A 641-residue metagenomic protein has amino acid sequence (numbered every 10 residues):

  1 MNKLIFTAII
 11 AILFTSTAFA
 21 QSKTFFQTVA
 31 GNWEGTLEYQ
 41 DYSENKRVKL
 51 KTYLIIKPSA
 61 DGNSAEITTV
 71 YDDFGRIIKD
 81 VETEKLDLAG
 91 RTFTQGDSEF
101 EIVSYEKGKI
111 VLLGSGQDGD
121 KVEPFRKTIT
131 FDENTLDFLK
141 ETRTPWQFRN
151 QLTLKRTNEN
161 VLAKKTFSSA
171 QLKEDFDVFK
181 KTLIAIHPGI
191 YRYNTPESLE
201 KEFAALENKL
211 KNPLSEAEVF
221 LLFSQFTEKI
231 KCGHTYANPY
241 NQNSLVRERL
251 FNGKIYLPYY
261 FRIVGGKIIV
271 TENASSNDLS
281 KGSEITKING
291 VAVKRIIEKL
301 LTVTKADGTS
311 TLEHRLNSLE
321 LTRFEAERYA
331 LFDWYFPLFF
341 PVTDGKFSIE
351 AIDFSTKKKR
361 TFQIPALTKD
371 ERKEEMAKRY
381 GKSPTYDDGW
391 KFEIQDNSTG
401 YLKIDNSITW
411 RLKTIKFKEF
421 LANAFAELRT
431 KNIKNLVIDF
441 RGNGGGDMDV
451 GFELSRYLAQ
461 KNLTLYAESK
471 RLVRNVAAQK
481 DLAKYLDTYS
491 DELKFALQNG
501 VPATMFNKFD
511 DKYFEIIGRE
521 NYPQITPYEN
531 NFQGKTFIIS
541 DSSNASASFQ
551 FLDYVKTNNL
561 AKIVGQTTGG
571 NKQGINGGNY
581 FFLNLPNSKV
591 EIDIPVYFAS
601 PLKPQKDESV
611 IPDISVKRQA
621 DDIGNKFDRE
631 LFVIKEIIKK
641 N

Functional and structural regions predicted by a protein language model:
T7-S16: Bacterial N-terminal signal peptides
A20-E34, T128-T130: N-terminal helix-cap/turn-to-beta initiation motif at the start of protein domains
Q27-E44, V48: Tryptophan-anchored aromatic micro-motifs
K46-G90: N-terminal glycine/threonine-rich, aromatic-flanked beta-hairpin/loop signature
K51-P58, V81-L86, E99-S104, E123-F131 (+1 more regions): Hydrophobic/aromatic beta-strand elements that line small-molecule binding cavities or substrate pockets in beta-rich
F125-A163: Edge beta-strand at a domain terminus
V161-L436, F440-R471, K480-K484, K535 (+6 more regions): Flexible, low-complexity junctional segments that flank or bridge functional domains
S283, M448-I623: Conserved acidic, small-residue-rich alpha-beta core segments centered on
